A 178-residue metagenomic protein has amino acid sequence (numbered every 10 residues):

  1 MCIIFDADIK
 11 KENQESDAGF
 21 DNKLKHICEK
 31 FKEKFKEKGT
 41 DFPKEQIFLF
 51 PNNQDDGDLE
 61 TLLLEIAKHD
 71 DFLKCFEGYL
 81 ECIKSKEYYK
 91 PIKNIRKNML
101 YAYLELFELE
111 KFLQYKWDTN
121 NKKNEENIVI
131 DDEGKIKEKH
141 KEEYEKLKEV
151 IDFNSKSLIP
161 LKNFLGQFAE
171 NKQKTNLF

Functional and structural regions predicted by a protein language model:
C2-F178: C-terminal accessory helical subdomains adjacent to catalytic cores in phosphodiester- and nucleotide-handling enzymes
